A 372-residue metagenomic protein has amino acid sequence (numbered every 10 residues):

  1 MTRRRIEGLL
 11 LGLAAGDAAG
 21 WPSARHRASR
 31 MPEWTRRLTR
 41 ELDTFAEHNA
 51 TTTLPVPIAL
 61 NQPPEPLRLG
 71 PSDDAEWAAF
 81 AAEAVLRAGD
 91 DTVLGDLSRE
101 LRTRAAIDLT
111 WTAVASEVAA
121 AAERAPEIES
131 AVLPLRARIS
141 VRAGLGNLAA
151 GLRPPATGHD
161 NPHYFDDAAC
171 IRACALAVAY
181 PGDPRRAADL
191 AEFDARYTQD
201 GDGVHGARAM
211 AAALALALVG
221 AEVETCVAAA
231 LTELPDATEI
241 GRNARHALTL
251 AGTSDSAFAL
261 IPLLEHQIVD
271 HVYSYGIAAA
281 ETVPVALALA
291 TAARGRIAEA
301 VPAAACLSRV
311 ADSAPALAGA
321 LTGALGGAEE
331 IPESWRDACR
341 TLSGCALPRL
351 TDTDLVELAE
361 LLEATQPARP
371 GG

Functional and structural regions predicted by a protein language model:
M1-G372: Structured, active/binding-site neighborhoods that engage oxygen-rich ligands
